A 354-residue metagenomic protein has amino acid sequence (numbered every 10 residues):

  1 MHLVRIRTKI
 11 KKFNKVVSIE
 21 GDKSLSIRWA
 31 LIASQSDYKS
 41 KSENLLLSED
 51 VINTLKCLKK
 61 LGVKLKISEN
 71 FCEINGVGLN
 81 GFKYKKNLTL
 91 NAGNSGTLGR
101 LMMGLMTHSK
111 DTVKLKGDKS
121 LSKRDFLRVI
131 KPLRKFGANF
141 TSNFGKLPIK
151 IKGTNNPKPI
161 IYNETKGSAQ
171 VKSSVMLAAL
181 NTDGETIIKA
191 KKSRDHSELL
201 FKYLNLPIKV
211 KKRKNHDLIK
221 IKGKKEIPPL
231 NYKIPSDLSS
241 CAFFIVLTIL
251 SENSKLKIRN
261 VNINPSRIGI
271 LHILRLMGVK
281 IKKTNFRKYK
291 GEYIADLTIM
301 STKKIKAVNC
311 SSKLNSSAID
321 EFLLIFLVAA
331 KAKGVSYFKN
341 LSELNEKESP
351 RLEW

Functional and structural regions predicted by a protein language model:
M1-W354: Structural preference for solvent-exposed beta-strand-turn elements and adjacent flexible terminal/loop segments within
